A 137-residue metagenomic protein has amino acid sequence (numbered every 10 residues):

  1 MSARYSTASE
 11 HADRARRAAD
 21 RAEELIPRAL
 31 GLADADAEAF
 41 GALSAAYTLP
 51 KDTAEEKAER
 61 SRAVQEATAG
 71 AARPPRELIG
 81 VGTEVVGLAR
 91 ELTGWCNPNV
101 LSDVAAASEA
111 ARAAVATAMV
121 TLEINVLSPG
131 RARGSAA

Functional and structural regions predicted by a protein language model:
M1-S2: Small-residue-enriched, tightly packed secondary-structure blocks
Y5-L49: A structural-propensity feature for long, helix-poor, extended segments
T7-D13, L49-R60, G130-R133: Short, glycine- and charge-enriched coil/turn segments that flank and shape catalytic ligand pockets
R16, S102-A105, A136: Short, charged, amphipathic alpha-helical segments
A22-A29, P75, G82, A137: Amphipathic alpha-helical coiled-coil segments
R28, A110-T117: Alpha-helical scaffold segments in carbohydrate-active enzymes
D36, F40-E109, A113, N125: Amphipathic alpha-helical interface segments
A118-A137: C-terminal auxiliary extensions adjacent to catalytic cores
